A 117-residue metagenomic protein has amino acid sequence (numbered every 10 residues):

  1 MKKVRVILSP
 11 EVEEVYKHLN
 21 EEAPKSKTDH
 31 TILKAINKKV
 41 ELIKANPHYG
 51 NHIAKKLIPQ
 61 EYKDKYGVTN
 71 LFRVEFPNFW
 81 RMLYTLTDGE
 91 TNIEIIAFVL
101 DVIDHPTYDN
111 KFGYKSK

Functional and structural regions predicted by a protein language model:
M1-L42: Arg/Lys-rich, positively charged N-terminal/basic patches that mediate binding to nucleic acids
M1-V4, E22-S26, Y62-K65, T69-K117: Enriched for short, Lys/Arg-rich terminal
E14, L42, G50, M82 (+1 more regions): Active-site micro-motifs of SAM-dependent methyltransferase domains
K17-E21, H48, G113: A generic structural signal for secondary-structure junctions that act as hinges or helix/strand caps at the edges
S26-T31, N51, I58, V99: Residue-level detector of alpha-helical recognition elements and their boundaries
L42-V74: A short, surface-exposed loop/turn module that caps and links secondary-structure elements
